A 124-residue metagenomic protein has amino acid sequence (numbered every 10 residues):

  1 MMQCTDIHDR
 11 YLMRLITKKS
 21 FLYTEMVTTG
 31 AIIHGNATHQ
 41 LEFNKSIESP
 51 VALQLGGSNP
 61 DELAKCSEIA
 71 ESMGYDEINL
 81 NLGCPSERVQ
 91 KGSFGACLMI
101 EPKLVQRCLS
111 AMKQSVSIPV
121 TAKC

Functional and structural regions predicted by a protein language model:
M1, E25, Q54-G56, N81-G83 (+1 more regions): A cross-family glycoside hydrolase active-site/sugar-binding cleft signature
Q3-D76: Glycine-rich, positively charged N-terminal anion/phosphate-binding segment
M26-I32, L82-P102: Glycine-rich, proline-tolerant flexible connector loops at the mouths of alpha/beta enzymes
E42-P50, G95-A122: Alpha-helix-loop-beta-strand connector modules within alpha/beta enzyme cores
D76-E77, P119: Residue-level detector of anion-binding/catalytic polar loops
I78-L80, M112: Hydrophobic packing within well-folded, soluble alpha/beta domains
